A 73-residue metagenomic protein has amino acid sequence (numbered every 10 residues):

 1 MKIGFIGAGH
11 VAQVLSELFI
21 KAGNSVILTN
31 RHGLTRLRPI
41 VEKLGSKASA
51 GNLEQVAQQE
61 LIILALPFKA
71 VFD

Functional and structural regions predicted by a protein language model:
M1-K43: NAD(P)+-binding Rossmann beta1-loop-alpha1 motif at the extreme N-terminus of oxidoreductases
G45-K47, G51-D73: Rossmann-like NAD(P)-binding element
